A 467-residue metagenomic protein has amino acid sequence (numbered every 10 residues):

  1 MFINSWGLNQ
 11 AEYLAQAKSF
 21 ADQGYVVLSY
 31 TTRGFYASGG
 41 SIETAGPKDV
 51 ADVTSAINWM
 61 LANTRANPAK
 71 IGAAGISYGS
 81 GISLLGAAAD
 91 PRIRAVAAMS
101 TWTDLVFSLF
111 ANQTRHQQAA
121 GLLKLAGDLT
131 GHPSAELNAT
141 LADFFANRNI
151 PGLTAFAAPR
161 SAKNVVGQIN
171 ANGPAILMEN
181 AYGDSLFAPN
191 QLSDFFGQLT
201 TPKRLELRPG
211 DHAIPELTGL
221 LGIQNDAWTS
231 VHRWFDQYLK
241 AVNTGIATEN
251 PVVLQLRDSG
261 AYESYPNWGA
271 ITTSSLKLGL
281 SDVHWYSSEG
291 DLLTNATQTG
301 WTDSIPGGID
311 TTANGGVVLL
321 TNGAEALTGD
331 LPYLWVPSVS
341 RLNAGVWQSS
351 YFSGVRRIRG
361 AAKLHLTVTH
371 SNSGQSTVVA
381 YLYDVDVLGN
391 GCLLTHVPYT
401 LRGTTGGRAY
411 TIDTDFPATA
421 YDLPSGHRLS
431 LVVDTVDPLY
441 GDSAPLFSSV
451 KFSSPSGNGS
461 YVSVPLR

Functional and structural regions predicted by a protein language model:
F2-A37, S185-A188: Short substrate-entry loop that stabilizes the transition state in hydrolases
D22, A74-I76, L85-A171, V242 (+1 more regions): Accessory cap/linker subdomain of secreted extracellular hydrolases
S41-D49, S55-S77, I93: Gly/Ser-rich "nucleophile elbow"/oxyanion-hole loop immediately N-terminal to the catalytic nucleophile in hydrolases
N172, L177-N180: Short beta-strand/loop motif that positions the catalytic acidic residue of the alpha/beta-hydrolase fold
P174, A188-G197: Short alpha-helix in the alpha/beta-hydrolase fold that links the catalytic acid
L199-I214: Catalytic histidine neighborhood in serine/cysteine hydrolases with alpha/beta-hydrolase-type architecture
D211-Q224: Catalytic histidine-centered segment of alpha/beta-hydrolase-like enzymes
G222-R467: C-terminal, loop-rich substrate-recognition/catalytic regions characterized by aromatic stacking residues
